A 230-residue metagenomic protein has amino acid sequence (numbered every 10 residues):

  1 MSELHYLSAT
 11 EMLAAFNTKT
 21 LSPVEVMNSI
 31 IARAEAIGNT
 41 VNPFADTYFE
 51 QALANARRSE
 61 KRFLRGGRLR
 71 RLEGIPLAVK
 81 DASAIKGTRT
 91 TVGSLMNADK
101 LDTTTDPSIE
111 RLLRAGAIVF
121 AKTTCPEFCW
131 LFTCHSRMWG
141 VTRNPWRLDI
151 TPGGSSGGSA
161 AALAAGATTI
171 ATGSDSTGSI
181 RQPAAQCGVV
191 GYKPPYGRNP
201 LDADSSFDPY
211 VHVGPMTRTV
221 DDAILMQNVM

Functional and structural regions predicted by a protein language model:
M1-A54: An N-terminal boundary/leader segment
M12-T18, N97-K100, V211-R218: Short, well-ordered beta-strand elements within core beta-sheets of diverse protein domains
I30, A52, G74, K80 (+2 more regions): Conserved hydrophobic/aromatic pocket- or pore-lining residues that grip, position, or stack substrates in active sites
R33, I37, N55, S59 (+3 more regions): Short alpha-helical functional segments enriched in proximate histidine and acidic residues
S59-I75, D222: Immediate post-signal peptide segment of exported/extracytoplasmic ligand-binding proteins
R71-S108: Enzymes and membrane/adaptor proteins characterized by extended Gly/Ser/Thr/Asp/Glu-rich, aromatic-dotted
D102-Q227: Short glycine/serine-rich loop segments
